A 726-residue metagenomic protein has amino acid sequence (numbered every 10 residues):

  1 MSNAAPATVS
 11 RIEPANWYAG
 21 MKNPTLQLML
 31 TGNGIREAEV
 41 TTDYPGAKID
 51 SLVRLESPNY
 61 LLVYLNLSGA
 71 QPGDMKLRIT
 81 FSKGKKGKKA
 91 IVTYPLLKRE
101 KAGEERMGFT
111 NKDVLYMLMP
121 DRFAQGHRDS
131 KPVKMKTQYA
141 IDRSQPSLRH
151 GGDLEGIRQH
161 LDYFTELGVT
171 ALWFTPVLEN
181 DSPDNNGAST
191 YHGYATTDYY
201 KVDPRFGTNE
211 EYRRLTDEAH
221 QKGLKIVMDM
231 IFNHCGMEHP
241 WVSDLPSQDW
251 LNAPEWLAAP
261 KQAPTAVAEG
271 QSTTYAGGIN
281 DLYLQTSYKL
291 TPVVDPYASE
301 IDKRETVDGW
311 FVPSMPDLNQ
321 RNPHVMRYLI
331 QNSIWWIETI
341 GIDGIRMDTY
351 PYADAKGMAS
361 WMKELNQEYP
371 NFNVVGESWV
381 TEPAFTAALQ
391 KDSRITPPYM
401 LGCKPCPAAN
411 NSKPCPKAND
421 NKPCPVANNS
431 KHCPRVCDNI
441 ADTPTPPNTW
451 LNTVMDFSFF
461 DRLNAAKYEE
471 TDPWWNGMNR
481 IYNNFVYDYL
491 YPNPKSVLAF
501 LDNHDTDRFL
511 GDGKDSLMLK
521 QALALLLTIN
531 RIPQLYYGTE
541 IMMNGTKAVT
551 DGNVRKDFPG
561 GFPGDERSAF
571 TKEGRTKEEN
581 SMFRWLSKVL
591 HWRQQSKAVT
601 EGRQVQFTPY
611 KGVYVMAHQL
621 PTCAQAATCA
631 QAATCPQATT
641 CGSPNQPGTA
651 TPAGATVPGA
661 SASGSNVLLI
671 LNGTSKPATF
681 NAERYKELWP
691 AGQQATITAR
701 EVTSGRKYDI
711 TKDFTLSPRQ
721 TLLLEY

Functional and structural regions predicted by a protein language model:
A5-R36, L96-R99: Beta-strand/beta-sandwich contexts
M21-K85: Immunoglobulin-like IPT/TIG beta-sandwich domains and homologous Ig-like subdomains
K88-L97: Edge beta-strands of extracellular beta-sandwich domains
L96-M117, R122, G126: Low-complexity, Pro/Ser/Thr- and charge-rich linker/hinge segments at domain boundaries
A124-I334, T339, M358-Y369, N373 (+8 more regions): Substrate-binding/active-site clefts of carbohydrate-active enzymes
H234, N332-I334, E338-P492, V497 (+7 more regions): Active-site-proximal helices and loops of the catalytic beta/alpha 8
H591, F607-A624, T649, V657-L688: Carbohydrate-binding surface patches
Y708-Y726: C-terminal beta-strand-rich structural cap/linker in extracellular carbohydrate-active enzymes
